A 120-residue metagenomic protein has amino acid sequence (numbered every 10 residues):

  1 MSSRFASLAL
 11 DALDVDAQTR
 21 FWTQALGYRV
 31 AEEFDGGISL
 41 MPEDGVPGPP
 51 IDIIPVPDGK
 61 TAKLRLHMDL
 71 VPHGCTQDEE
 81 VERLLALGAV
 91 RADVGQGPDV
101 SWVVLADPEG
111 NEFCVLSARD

Functional and structural regions predicted by a protein language model:
M1-T19, L66, R119-D120: N-terminal beta-strand motif that seeds the catalytic metal site of vicinal oxygen chelate
S2-S7, E32, S39-P42, P49-I54 (+1 more regions): Vicinal oxygen chelate
L10-D14, P42, L70-P72: Short beta-strand-to-loop capping motifs
D14-R29, L84-G88: Amphipathic alpha-helical segments
Q24, K60-A62, D78-G97: Charge-dense, helix-prone N-terminal extensions
L26, F34, I54-A62, E80 (+1 more regions): A solvent-exposed interaction/effector surface
D35, V46-G48, T61-R65: Short connector loops at helix/strand junctions that flank enzyme active sites, especially segments positioning acidic
L66-E79: Short, compositionally biased leader-like segments
